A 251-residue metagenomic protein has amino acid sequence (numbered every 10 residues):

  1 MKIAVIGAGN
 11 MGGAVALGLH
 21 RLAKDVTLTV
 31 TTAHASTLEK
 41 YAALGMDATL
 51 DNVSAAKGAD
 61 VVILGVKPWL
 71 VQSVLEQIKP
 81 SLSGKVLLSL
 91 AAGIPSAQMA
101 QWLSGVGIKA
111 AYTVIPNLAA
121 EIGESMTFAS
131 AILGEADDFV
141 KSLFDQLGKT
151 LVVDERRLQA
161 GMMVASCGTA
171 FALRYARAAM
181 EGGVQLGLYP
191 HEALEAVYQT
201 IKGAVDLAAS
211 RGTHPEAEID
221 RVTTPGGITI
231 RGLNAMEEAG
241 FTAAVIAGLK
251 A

Functional and structural regions predicted by a protein language model:
M1-A4: Extreme N-terminal starter segment of soluble prokaryotic enzymes
A8-G9: Glycine-rich Rossmann-fold phosphate-binding loop(s) that bind the pyrophosphate of adenine dinucleotide cofactors
V15-A16, A35-L44, L50-A129: Rossmann-like NAD(P)(H) cofactor-binding subdomain of soluble oxidoreductases
L19: Aromatic pocket-lining residues of Rossmann-like dinucleotide-binding sites
L22-A42: NAD(P)-binding Rossmann-fold cofactor-contacting core
L38, A55, V71, Y189-A196 (+1 more regions): Small-residue helix-packing motif on alpha-helices
Q98-A110, M126-G161, F171-R211: Internal alpha-helical scaffold of NAD(P)-dependent oxidoreductase catalytic cores
Y198-A251: NAD(P)-dependent Rossmann-like dehydrogenase/reductase catalytic/cofactor-binding core
